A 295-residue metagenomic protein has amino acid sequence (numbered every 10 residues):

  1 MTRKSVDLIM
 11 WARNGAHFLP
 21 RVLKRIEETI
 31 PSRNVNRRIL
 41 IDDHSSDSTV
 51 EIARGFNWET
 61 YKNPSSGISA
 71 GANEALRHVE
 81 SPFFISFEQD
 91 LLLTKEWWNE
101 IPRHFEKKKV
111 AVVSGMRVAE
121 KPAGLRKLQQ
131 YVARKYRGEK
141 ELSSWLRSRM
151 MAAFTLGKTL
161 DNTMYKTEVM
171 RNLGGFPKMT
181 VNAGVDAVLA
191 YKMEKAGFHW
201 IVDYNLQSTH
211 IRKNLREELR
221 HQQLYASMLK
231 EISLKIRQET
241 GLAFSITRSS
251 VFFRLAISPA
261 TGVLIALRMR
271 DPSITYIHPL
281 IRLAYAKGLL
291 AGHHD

Functional and structural regions predicted by a protein language model:
G15-I30: Short, well-formed alpha-helical segments that are part of the catalytic scaffolds of diverse glycosyltransferases
D42-V50, L91: A conserved acidic beta->alpha catalytic loop
N63-V79: Glycine-rich, basic loop-to-helix element that forms the pyrophosphate-binding segment of sugar-nucleotide handling
F84: Short aromatic/hydrophobic "clamp" motif used to bind/position activated sugar donors
E96-L128: Conserved donor NDP-sugar-binding/catalytic core segment of glycosyltransferases
A133-L156: Short, flexible, basic/aromatic active-site loop/helix in glycosyltransferases
N182-L189: Acidic donor-binding loop at a coil-to-helix junction in glycosyltransferase catalytic cores that engages
Q223-M228, E239-D295: Non-catalytic, C-terminal membrane-associated alpha-helical segments of glycosyltransferases
